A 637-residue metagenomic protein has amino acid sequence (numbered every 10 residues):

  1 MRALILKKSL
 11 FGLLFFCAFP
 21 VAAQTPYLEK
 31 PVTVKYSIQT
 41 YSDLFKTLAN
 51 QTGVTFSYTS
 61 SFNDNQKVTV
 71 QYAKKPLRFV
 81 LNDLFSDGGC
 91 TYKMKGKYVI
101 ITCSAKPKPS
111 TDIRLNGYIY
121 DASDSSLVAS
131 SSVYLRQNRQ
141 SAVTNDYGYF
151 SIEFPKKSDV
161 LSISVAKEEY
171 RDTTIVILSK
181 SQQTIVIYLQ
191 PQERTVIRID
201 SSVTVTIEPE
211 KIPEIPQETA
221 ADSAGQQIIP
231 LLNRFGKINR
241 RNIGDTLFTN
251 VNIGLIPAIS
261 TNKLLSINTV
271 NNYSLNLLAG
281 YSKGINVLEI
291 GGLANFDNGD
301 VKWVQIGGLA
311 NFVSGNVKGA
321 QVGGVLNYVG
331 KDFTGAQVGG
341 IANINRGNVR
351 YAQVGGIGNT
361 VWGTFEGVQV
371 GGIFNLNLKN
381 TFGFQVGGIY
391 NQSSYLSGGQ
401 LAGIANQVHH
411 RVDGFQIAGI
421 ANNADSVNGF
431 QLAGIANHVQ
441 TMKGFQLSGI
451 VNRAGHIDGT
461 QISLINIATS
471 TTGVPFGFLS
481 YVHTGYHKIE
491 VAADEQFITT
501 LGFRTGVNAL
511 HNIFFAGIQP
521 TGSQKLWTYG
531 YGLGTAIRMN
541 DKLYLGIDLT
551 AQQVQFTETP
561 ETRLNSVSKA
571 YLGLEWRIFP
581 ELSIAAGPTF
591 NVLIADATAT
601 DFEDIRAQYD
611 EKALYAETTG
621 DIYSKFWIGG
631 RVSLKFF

Functional and structural regions predicted by a protein language model:
Q24-T47, Y58-V80, C103-A105, P109-S110: Short acidic/polar beta-strand-loop edge motifs in secreted extracellular and Gram-negative envelope-associated
T69, Y147-F154: Short, surface-exposed beta-strand/beta-hairpin micro-motifs centered on an aromatic residue
P76-L77, S125-V128, S151-V160, I177-S179: Short Pro-Gly-centered beta-turn/loop motif in secreted/extracellular proteins
F85-C90, S158-V176, P191-E193: A short, solvent-exposed loop/turn motif at the edges and junctions of modular extracellular/periplasmic domains
N116-A129: Structural motif
N138-Y149: Short, acidic Ser/Thr/Gly-rich low-complexity loop/linker segments typical of extracellular and cell-surface proteins
L275-L277, G372, L464, F478 (+8 more regions): Residues on the lipid-exposed face of transmembrane beta-strands in outer-membrane beta-barrel proteins
A279-Y281, A294-F296, A310-F312, L326-Y328 (+16 more regions): Transmembrane beta-strands of outer-membrane beta-barrel pores
